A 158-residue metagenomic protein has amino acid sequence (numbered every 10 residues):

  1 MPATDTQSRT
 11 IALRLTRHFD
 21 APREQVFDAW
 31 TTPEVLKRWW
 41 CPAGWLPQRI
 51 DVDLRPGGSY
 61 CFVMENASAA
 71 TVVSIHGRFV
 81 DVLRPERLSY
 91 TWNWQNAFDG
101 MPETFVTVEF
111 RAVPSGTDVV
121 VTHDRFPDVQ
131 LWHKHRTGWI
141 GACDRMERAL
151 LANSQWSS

Functional and structural regions predicted by a protein language model:
M1-P47: Hydrophobic ligand-binding cavity/cleft-lining segments
T10-A12, P85-R87, P114-D118: A generic structural signal for beta-strand entry/edge sites
R17, V121-H123: Short, hydrophobic/aromatic-enriched beta-strand segments in well-ordered soluble domains
F27, K37, R87, I140-C143 (+1 more regions): Structural signal for well-ordered, non-membrane alpha-helices
K37, C41, I50-P56, C61 (+2 more regions): Hydrophobic-ligand binding "helix-grip"
D118-V121, R136: Well-ordered alpha/beta subsegment
R125-S158: A conserved amphipathic terminal alpha-helix motif
